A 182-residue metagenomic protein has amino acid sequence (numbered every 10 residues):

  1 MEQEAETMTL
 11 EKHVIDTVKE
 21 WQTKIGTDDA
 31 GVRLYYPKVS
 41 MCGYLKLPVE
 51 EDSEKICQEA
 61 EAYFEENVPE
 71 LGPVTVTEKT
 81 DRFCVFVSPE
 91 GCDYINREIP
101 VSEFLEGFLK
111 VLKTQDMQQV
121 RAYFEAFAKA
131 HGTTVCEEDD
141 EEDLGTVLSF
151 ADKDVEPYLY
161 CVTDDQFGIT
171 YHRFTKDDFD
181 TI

Functional and structural regions predicted by a protein language model:
E4-L34: Positively charged, polyanion-binding regions of nucleic-acid-associated proteins
D28-P48, S102-V111, D165-F174: Short glycine-rich, basic-tinged beta-strand/loop micro-motifs
V32, C42-P73: Charge-enriched amphipathic alpha-helical scaffolds
K55-A62, Q115-T133, I182: Amphipathic alpha-helical segments
E66-R97: Charged low-complexity interaction tracts in eukaryotic proteins
F104-Y123, F174-I182: Long, charged/polar, surface-exposed segments that mediate recognition or autoinhibition
A126-Y160: A cross-family detector of function-defining hotspots
D154-I182: Intrinsically disordered, low-complexity regulatory segments enriched in Ser/Thr/Pro and charged residues
